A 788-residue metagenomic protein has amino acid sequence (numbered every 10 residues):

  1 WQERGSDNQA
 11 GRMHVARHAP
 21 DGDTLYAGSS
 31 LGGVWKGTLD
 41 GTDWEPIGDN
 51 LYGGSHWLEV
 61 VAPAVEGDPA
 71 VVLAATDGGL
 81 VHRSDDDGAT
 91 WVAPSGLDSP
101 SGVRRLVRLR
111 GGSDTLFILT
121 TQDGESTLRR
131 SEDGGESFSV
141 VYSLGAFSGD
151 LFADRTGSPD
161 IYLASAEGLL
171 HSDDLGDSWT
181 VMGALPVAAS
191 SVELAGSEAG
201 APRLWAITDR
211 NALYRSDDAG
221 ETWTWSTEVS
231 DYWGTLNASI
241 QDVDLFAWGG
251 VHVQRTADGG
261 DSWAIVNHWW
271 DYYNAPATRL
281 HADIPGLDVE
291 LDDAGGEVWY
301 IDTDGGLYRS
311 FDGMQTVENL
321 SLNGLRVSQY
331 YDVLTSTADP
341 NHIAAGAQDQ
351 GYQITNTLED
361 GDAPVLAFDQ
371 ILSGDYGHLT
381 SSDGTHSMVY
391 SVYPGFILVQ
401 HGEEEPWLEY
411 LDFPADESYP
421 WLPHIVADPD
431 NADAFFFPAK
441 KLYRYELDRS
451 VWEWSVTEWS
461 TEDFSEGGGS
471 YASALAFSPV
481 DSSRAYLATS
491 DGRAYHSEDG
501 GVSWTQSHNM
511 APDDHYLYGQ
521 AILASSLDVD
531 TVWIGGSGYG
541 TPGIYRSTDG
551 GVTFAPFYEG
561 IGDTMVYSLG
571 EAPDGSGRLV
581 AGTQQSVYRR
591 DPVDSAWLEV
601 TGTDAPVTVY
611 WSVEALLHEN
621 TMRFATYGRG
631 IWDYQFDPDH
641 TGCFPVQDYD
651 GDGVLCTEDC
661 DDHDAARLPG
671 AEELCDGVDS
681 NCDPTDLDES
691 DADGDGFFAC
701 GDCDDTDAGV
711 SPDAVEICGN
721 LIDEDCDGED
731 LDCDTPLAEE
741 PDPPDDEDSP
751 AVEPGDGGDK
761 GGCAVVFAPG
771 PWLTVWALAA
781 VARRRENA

Functional and structural regions predicted by a protein language model:
W1-H640: Beta-propeller blade termini and top-face loops
P46, A93, V140, V181 (+18 more regions): Disulfide-rich extracellular modules and peptides
G67, A199, L291, T303 (+7 more regions): Intrinsic disorder/low-complexity segments enriched in polar/small residues
T641-K760: Extracellular calcium-associated, cysteine-rich motifs in secreted modular proteins
K760-G770: Short, threonine-centered small-residue motifs that mark membrane-proximal processing/anchoring sites and TM-junction
A768-R785: A cross-kingdom C-terminal cell-surface attachment/processing module
